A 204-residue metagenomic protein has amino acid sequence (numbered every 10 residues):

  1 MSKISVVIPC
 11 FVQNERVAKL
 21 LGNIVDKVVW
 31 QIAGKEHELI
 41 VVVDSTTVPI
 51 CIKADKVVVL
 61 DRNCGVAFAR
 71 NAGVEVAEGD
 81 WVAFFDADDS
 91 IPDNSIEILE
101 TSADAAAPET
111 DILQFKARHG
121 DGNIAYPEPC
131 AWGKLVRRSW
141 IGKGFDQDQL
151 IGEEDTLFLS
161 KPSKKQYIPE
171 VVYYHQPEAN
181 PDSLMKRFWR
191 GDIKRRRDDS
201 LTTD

Functional and structural regions predicted by a protein language model:
K3-S5, E38, L157: Cell-envelope/extracellular polymer assembly enzymes that use nucleotide-activated donors
V12, I40-C51, D86-D89: A conserved acidic beta->alpha catalytic loop
Q13-V29: Short, well-formed alpha-helical segments that are part of the catalytic scaffolds of diverse glycosyltransferases
L60-A77: Glycine-rich, basic loop-to-helix element that forms the pyrophosphate-binding segment of sugar-nucleotide handling
V82: Short aromatic/hydrophobic "clamp" motif used to bind/position activated sugar donors
S90, I96-I124: Conserved donor NDP-sugar-binding/catalytic core segment of glycosyltransferases
I151, I168-E170, Y174-L201: Nucleotide-sugar-dependent glycosyltransferase catalytic core
I151-F158: Acidic donor-binding loop at a coil-to-helix junction in glycosyltransferase catalytic cores that engages
